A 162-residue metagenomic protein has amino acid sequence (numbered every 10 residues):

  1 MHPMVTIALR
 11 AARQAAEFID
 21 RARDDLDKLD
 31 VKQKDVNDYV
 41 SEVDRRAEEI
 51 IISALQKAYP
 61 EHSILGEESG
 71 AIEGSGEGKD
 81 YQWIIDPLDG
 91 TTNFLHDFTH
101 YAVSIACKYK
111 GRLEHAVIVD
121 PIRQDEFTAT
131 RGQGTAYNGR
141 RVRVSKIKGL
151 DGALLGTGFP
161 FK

Functional and structural regions predicted by a protein language model:
M1-L88: N-terminal subdomain of lithium-sensitive/metallo-dependent phosphomonoesterases centered on the IMPase/IPPase/PAP
F18, Y39, Y59, Y81 (+4 more regions): Aromatic side chains
L26, Y101, A129-Q133: A short, compositionally biased
K34-V36, D44-R45, T99, I147 (+1 more regions): Short capping/connector residues at structural and topological boundaries
E73-G74, T92-L95, E126: Conserved protein kinase catalytic core
K79-P121: Glycine-rich active-site/cofactor-binding loop and its immediate structural neighborhood
A106-K162: Acidic beta-strand-loop-alpha-helix segment within the catalytic core of divalent metal-dependent phosphate-processing
